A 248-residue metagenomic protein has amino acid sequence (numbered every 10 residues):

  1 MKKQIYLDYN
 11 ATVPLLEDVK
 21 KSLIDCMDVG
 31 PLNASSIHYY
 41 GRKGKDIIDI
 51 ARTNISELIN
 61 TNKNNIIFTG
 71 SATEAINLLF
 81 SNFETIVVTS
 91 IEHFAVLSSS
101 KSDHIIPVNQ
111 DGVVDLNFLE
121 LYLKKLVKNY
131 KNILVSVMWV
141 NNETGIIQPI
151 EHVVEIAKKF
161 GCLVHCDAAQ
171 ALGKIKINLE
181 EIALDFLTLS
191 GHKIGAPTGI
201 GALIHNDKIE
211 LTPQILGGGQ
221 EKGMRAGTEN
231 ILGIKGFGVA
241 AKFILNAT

Functional and structural regions predicted by a protein language model:
M1-T248: Pyridoxal 5′-phosphate
